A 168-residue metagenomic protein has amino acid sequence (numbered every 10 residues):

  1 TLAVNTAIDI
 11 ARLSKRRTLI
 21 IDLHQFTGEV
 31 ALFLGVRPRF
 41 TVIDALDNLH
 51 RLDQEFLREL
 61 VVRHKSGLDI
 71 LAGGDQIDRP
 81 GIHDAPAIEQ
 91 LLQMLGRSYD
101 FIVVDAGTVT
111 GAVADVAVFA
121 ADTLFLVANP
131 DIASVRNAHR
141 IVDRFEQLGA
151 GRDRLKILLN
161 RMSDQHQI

Functional and structural regions predicted by a protein language model:
T1-L19: Walker A (P-loop) phosphate-binding motif
V4, R39-I43, Q54, R58 (+4 more regions): Amphipathic alpha-helical transducer elements in NTP-driven molecular machines
L13, F33-R37, N48-L49, G67 (+5 more regions): Conserved, well-folded catalytic cores of nucleic-acid-processing and energy-transducing macromolecular machines
L13-I70: Phosphate-binding loop that captures ATP/GTP phosphates
R16-R17, D78-R79, D164-Q165: Short beta-strands and strand-coil junctions in structured, solvent-facing domains, enriched
D22, L34, L60-R63, P80 (+3 more regions): Replace "in large, NTP-powered and nucleic-acid-processing enzymes" with "in large, NTP-powered factors and other
L49-T108: Cytosolic-facing regulatory segments adjacent to core modules
I82, P86-I168: Conserved catalytic-core segment of NTP-binding enzymes
